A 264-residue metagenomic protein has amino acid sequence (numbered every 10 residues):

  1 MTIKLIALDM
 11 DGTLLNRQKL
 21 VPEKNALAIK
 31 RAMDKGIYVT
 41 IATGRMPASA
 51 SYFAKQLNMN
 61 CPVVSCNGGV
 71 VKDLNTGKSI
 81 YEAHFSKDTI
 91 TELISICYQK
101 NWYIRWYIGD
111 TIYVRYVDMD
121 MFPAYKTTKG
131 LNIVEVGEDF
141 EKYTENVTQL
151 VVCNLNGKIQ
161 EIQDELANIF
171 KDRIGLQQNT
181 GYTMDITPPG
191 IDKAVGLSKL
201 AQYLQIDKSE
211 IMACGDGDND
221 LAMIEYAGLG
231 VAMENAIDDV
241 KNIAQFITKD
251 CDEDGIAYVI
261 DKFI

Functional and structural regions predicted by a protein language model:
M1-L5, V21-P22, D185-I264: Mg2+-dependent phosphoryl-transfer enzymes with acidic/Ser/Thr/Gly-rich catalytic loops
K4-Q18: Asp-based phosphoryl-transfer active-site loop
Q18-M121: Active-site phosphate-binding/coordination module
V21-I37, E82-T89, G130-G137, G190-Q202 (+1 more regions): Short, acidic loop-to-helix structural element flanking the phosphoryl-transfer center in phosphate-processing enzymes
A32, T43, N67, L150 (+3 more regions): Residue-level signal for inorganic ion chemistry
G36-T40, N60-C61, Q149, S209-E210 (+1 more regions): Short active-site oxyanion
L57-M59, C66-N67, I169-D172, Y226-A227 (+1 more regions): Short, structured coil segments at secondary-structure junctions
I96, K100-C214, D218, N235: Conserved acidic, metal-coordinating active-site core of Asp-based, Mg2+-dependent phosphoryl-transfer enzymes
